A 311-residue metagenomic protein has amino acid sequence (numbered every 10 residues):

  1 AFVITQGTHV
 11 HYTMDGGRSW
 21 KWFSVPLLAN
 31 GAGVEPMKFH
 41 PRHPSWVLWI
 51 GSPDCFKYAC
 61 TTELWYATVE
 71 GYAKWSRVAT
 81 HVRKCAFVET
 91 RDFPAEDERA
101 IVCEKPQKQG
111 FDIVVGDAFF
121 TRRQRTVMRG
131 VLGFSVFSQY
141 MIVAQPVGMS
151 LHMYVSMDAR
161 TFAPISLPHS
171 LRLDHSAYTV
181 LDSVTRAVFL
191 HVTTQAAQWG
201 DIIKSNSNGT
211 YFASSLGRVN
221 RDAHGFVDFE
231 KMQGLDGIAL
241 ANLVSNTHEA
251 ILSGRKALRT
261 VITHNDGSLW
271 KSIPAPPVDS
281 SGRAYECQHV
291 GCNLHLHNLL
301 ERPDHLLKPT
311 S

Functional and structural regions predicted by a protein language model:
A1-S311: Extracellular glycan-interacting surfaces
